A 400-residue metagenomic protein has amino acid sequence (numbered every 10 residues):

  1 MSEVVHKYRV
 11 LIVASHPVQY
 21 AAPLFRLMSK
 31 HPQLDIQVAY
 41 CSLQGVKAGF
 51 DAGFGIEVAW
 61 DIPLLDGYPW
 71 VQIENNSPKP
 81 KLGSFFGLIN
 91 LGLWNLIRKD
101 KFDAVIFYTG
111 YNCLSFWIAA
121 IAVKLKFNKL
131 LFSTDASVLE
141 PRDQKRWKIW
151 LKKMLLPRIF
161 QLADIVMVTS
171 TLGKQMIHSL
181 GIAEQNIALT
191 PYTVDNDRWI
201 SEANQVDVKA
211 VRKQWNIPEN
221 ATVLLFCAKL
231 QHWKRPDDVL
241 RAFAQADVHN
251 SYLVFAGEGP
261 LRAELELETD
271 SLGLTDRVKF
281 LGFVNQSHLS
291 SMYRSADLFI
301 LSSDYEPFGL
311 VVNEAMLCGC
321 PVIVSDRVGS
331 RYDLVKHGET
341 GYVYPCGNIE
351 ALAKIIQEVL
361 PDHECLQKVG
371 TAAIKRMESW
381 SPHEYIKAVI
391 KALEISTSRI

Functional and structural regions predicted by a protein language model:
L114, K129-L131, V138-L162: Nucleotide-sugar donor phosphate/pyrophosphate-binding loop at the beta->alpha transition of glycosyltransferases
I149, K153-A210: Donor nucleotide-sugar binding/catalytic pocket of nucleotide-sugar-dependent glycosyltransferases
K213, R277, A351, E358 (+1 more regions): A short, well-ordered alpha-helix in the C-terminal region of glycosyltransferases
P218-K234, L240-F243, V254: Conserved donor-binding/catalytic core segment of Leloir-type glycosyltransferases
F283-V284, S291-A296: Short alpha-helical donor nucleotide-sugar binding micro-motif in glycosyltransferases
D304: Aromatic "clamp/platform" in nucleotide-sugar-dependent glycosyltransferases that forms part of the donor/acceptor
P321-S325: Short hydrophobic beta-strand element within catalytic cores of glycosyltransferases and related nucleotide-activated
K336-G338, Y342-I349, E358-H363: Conserved acidic donor-binding segment of nucleotide-sugar-dependent glycosyltransferases
